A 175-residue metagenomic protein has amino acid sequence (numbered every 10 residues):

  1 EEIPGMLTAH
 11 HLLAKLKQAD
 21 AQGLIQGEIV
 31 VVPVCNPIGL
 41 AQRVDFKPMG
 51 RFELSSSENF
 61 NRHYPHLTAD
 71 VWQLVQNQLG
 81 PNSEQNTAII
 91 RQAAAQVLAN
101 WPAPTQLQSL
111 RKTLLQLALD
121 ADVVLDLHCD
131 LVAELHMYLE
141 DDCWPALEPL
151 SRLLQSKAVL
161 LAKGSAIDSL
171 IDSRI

Functional and structural regions predicted by a protein language model:
E1-I175: Structured catalytic-domain cores with a bias toward divalent-metal coordination
